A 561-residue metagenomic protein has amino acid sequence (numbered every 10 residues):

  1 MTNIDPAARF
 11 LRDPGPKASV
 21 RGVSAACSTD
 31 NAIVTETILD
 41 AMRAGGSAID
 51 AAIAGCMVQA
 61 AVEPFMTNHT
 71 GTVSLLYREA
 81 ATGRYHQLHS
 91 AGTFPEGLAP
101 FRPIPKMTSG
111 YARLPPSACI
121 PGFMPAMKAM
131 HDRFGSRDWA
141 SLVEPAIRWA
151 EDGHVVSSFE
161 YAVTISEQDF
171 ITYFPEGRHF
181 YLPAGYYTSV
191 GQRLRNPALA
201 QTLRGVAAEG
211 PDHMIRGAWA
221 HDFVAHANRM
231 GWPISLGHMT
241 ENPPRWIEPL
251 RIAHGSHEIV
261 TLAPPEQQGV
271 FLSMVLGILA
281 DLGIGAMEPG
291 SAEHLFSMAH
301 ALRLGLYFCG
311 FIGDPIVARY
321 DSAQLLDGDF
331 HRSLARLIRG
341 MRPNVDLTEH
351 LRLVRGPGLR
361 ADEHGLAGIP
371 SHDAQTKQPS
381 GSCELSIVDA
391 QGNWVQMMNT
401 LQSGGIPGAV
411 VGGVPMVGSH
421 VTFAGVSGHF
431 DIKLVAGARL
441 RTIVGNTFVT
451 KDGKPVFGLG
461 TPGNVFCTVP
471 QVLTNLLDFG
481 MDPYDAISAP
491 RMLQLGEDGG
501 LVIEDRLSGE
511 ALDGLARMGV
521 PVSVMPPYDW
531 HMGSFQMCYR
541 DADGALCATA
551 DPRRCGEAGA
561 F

Functional and structural regions predicted by a protein language model:
M1-R216, A220-A263, Q267, I338 (+1 more regions): Noncatalytic scaffold domains of N-terminal-nucleophile
D5-A7, D281-T400: Internal maturation/activation junctions in enzymes
G55-A60, W232-I234, A361-H372, G425-L434 (+1 more regions): Short Pro/Gly-enriched beta-strand edge/turn motifs at strand-loop
A61-R78, T82-H86, P233-I234, V388-F457 (+3 more regions): Active-site rim segments in enzyme catalytic domains, especially the processed small/beta chain of N-terminal
H86-R133, I165, L262-I284, L440-L493: N-terminal accessory/precursor segments of enzymes
R245-W246, P379-S382, T442-V444: Short, small/polar residue-rich loop motifs at catalytic or cofactor-binding pockets
P315, Q391, A438, D478-W530: Extended C-terminal subregions enriched in glycine
R352, P357-L366, P379-S380, R506-F561: Cofactor-centric catalytic regions
